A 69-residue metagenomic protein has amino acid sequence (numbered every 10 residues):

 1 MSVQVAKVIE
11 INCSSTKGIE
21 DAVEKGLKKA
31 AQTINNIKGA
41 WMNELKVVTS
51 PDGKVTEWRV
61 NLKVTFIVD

Functional and structural regions predicted by a protein language model:
Q4-A40: Short, well-ordered alpha-helical segments
K46-D69: A cross-kingdom feature marking charged/low-complexity
